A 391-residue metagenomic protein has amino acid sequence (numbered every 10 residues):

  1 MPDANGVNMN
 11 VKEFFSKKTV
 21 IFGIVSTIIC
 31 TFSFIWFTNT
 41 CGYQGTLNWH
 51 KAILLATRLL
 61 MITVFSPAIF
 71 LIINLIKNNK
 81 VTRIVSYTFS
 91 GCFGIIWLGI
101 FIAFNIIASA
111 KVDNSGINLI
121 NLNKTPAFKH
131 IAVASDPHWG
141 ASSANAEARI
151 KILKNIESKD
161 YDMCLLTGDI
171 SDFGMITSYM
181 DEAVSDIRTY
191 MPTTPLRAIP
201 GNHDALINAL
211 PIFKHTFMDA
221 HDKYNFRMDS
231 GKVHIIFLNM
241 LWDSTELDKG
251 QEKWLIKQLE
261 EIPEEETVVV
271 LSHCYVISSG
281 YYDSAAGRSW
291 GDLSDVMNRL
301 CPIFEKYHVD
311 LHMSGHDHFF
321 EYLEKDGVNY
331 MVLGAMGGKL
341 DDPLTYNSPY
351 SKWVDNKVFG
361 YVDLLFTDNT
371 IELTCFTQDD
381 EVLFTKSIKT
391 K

Functional and structural regions predicted by a protein language model:
P2-S115: Non-catalytic terminal accessory segments
I35-R58, G94-T177, S279: N-terminal active-site segment of His-dependent metallophosphoesterases
G42, V354-K391: A short C-terminal boundary segment appended to hydrolase-like catalytic domains
A108-N123, I176-V268, D283-L311, F319-T367: Extended active-site neighborhood of metal-dependent phosphoesterases/phosphodiesterases
I131-V133, C164-L166, A198, V270 (+1 more regions): Residue-level marker for buried hydrophobic side chains located in beta-strands that build the well-ordered beta-sheet
D136, G168-D169, G201-N202, H273 (+1 more regions): Active-site glycine-centered loops adjacent to acidic/histidine catalytic or metal-binding residues that shape
W139, D172, W242, V276 (+1 more regions): Short, glycine/acidic-enriched loop or turn micro-motifs at the edges of active sites
L166, I170, I262-D283: Short acidic, glycine-rich surface-loop motifs adjacent to enzyme active sites
